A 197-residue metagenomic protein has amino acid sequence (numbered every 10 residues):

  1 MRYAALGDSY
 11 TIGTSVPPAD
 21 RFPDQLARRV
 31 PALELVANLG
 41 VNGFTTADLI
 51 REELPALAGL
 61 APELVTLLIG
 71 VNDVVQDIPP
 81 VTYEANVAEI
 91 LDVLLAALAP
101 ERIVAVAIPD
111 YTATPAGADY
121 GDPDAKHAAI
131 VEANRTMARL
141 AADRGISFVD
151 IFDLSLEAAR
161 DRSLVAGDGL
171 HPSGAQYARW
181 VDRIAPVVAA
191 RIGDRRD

Functional and structural regions predicted by a protein language model:
M1-N42, E52-A61, A178: Serine-esterase "nucleophile elbow" of acetyl-processing enzymes
T11, T45-T46, T66, A107: Ser/Thr-centric signal marking residues that sit in or immediately flank functional binding/regulatory motifs
S15, D48, L164: Short histidine-centered beta-strand/loop micro-motifs that create catalytic or ligand/metal-coordination sites
A19, T46, I130-A133: Conserved donor sugar-nucleotide recognition element shared by glycan-biosynthetic enzymes
R21, T45, S173: Residue-level signal for threonine
V41-T46, A125-K126: Short, flexible loop segments at the rims of nucleotide/cofactor-binding pockets, characterized by
R51-D197: Alpha-helical cap/lid subdomain in secreted, periplasmic, or secretory-pathway luminal O-acyl-processing enzymes
